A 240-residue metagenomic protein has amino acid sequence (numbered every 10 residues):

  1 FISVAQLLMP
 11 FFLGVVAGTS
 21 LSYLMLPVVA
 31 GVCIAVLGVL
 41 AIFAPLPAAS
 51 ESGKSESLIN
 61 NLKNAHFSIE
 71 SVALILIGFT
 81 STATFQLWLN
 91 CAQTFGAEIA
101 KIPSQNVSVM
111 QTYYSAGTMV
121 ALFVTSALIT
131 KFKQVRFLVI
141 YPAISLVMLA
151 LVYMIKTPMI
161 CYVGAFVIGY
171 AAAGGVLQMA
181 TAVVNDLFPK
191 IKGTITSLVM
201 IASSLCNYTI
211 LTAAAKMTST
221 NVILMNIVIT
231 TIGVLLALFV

Functional and structural regions predicted by a protein language model:
A17, A121-Q134, T218: Helix-to-loop junctions at the C-terminal end of transmembrane segments in multipass secondary transporters
L26, A30-S52, L236-V240: C-terminal membrane-cytosol helix-exit motif in multi-pass small-molecule transporters
A48-L74: Juxtamembrane intracellular "pre-TM" segments in multi-pass secondary transporters
F67-M119: Extracytoplasmic gate region of multi-pass secondary transporters
F79, I160-G175: Hydrophobic core of transmembrane alpha-helices in multi-pass small-molecule transporters, especially MFS/SLC-type
R136-L151: Structural signature of the two symmetry-related core transmembrane helices
G174-F188: Intracellular juxtamembrane helix-capping segments at the cytosolic ends of symmetry-related transmembrane helices
N185-S219: A late C-terminal transmembrane helix in Major Facilitator Superfamily
